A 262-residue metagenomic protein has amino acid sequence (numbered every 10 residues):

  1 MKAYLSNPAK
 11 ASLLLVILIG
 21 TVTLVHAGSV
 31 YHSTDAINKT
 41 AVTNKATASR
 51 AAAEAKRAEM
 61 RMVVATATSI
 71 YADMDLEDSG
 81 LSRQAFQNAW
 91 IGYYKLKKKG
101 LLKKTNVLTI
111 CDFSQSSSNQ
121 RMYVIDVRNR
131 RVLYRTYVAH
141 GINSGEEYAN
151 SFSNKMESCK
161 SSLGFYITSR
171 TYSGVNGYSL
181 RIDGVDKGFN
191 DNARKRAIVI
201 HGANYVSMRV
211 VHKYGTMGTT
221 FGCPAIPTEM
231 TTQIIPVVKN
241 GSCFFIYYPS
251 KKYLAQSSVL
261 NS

Functional and structural regions predicted by a protein language model:
M1-I37: Bacterial Sec-dependent N-terminal signal peptides
D35-T220, T228-P236, S242, K251-Y253 (+1 more regions): Cell wall/extracellular polymer interaction/catalysis modules
A225: Short aromatic/basic micro-patch
Y248: Active-site proximal loops enriched in glycine and acidic residues that flank catalytic Cys/His/Asp and coordinate
